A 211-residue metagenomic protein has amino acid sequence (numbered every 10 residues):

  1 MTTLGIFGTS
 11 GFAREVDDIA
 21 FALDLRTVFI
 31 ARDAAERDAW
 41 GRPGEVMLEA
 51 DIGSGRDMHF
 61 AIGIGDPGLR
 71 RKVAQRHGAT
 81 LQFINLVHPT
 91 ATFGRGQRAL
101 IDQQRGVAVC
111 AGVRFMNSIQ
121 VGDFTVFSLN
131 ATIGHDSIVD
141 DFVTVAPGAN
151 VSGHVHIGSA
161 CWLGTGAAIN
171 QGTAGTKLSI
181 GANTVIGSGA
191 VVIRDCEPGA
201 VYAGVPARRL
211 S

Functional and structural regions predicted by a protein language model:
M1-T2, R26, G55-D57, T80 (+5 more regions): A general structural motif
M1-T90, V205-S211: Terminal amphipathic alpha-helical/low-complexity segments used for targeting or macromolecular assembly
L4, H59-A61, N130, G148-A149 (+2 more regions): Short glycine- and Lys/Arg-enriched binding-loop motifs that mark or flank ligand-binding interfaces
T9, R32, A108, S128 (+1 more regions): Replace "coordinates the UDP/GDP/TDP-sugar" with "coordinates nucleotide-activated sugar donors
R37, I52, A99, V192-I193: Short secondary-structure boundary/capping segments
R56-D57, A131-V143: Short, charged, low-hydrophobicity "junction" segments
D66-P67, R71-S137, A149-V151, V155 (+1 more regions): Left-handed beta-helix
D140-D141, A146-S211: Glycine-rich hexapeptide-repeat left-handed beta-helix
